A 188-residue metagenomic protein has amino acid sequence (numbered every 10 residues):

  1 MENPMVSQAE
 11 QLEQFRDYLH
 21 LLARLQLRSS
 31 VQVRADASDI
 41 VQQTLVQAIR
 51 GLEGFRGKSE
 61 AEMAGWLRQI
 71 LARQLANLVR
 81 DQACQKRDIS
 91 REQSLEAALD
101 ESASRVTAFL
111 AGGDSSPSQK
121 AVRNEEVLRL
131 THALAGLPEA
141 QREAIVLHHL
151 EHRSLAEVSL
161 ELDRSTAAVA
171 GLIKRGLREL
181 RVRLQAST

Functional and structural regions predicted by a protein language model:
E2-Q14, L21-Q43, K58, S165-T166 (+1 more regions): Short, charged helix-capping/linker segments at alpha-helix termini
Q11-L19, L67, L71, L137 (+1 more regions): Hydrophobic/aromatic residues within well-ordered alpha-helical segments
L19, D100, S104-V146, R153 (+1 more regions): Amphipathic alpha-helical segment used for protein-protein interaction
H20, R24-R28, L45-E53, A72-C84 (+3 more regions): Short amphipathic alpha-helical interface segments enriched in basic and hydrophobic/aromatic residues, used as
A35, D39-V46, A61-R73, G171: Structural recognition of an alpha-helix C-terminal capping motif at a helix-to-coil junction
L52-A61: Short alpha-helix-to-loop micro-motif enriched in aromatics/charged/Gly
G54, Q69-S94, A98-E101, R123: Arg/Lys-rich amphipathic alpha helix in sigma70-family domain 2
L130-T131, E139-Q141, L147-L150, L155-A186: DNA-recognition helix of helix-turn-helix
